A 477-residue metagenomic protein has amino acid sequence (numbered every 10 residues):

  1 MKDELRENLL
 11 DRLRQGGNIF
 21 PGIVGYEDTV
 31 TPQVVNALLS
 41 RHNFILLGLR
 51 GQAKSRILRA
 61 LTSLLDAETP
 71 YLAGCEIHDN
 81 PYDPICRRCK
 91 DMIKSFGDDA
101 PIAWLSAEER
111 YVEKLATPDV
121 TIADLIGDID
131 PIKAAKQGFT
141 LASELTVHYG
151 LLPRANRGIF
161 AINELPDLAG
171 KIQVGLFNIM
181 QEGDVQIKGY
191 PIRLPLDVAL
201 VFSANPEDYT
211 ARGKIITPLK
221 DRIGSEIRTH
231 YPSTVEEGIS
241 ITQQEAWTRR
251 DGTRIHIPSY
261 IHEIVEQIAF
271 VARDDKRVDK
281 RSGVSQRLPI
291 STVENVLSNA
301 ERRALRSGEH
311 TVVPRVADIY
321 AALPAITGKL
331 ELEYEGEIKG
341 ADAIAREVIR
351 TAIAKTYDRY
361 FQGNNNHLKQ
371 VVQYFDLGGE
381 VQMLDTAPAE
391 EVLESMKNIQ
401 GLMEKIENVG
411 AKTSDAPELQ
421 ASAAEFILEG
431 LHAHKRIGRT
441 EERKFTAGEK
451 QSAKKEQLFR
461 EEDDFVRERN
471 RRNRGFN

Functional and structural regions predicted by a protein language model:
M1-N8, K136, T210-K214, K220-S282 (+3 more regions): Conserved C-terminal "switch" segment of AAA+ ATPases
D11-V30: Dynamic helix-loop-helix/coil hinge segments at AAA+ ATPase domain boundaries and subdomain interfaces
Y26-E27, V35-R41, L49-R50, L152-A155 (+1 more regions): Phosphate-binding P-loop
F44-G48, F160-A161: Short hydrophobic/aromatic beta-strand immediately N-terminal to the Walker A/P-loop
A53-K54: Conserved glycine(s) of the Walker
I57, L61: Hydrophobic positions on the alpha1 helix immediately C-terminal to the Walker A/P-loop
L65-A103, E108-L151, N156-T253, S298-S307: Canonical AAA+ ATPase core
R281, E301-N477: C-terminal engagement/docking regions of AAA+ P-loop ATPases
